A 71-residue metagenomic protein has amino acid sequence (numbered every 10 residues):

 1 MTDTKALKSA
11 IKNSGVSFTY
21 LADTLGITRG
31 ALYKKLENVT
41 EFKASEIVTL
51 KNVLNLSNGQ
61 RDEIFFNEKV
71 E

Functional and structural regions predicted by a protein language model:
A6-A10, S14-G15, G59-E71: Short, charged recognition helix plus adjacent turn of helix-turn-helix-like nucleic-acid-binding domains
F18, R29, I47: Helix-turn-helix DNA-binding elements, focusing on the entry/boundary residues of the two helices that contact DNA
Y20-A22: Short alpha-helical "recognition helix" segments of helix-turn-helix
I27-F42: Recognition helix of helix-turn-helix/homeodomain-like DNA-binding domains that insert into the DNA major groove
S45-Q60: DNA major-groove recognition helix of helix-turn-helix/homeodomain DNA-binding modules
